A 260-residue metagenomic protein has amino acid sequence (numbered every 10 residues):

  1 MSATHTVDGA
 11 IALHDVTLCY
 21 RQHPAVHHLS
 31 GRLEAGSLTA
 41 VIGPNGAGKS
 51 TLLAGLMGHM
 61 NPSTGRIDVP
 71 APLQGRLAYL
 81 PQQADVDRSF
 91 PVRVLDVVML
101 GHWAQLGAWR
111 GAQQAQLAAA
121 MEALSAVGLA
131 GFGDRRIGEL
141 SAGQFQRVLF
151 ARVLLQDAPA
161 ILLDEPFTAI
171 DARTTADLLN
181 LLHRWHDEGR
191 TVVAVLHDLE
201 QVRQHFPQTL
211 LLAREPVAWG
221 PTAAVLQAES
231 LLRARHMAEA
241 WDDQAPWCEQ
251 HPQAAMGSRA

Functional and structural regions predicted by a protein language model:
M57: Helix-to-loop junction immediately C-terminal to a conserved catalytic motif
Q114-F132: Conserved ABC ATPase "signature" region
R136-L140: Conserved ABC ATPase signature
I161-E165: Catalytic Walker B motif of ABC-type/P-loop ATPase nucleotide-binding domains
L196-H197: H-loop/switch region of ABC-family ATPase nucleotide-binding domains
T209-P221: H-loop (His-switch) and adjacent beta-strand-loop-beta switch element of ABC-type ATPase nucleotide-binding domains
A223-A260: ABC ATPase nucleotide-binding domains
